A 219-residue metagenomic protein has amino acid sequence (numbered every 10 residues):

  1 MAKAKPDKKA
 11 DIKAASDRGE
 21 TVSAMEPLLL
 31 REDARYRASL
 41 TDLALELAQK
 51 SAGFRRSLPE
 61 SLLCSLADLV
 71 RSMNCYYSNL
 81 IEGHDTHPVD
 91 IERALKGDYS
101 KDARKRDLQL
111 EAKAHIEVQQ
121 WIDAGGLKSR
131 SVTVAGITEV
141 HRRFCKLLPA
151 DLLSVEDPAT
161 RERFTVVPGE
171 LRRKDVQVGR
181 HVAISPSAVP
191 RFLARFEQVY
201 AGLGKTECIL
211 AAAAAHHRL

Functional and structural regions predicted by a protein language model:
M1-L219: FIC/Doc superfamily catalytic core
